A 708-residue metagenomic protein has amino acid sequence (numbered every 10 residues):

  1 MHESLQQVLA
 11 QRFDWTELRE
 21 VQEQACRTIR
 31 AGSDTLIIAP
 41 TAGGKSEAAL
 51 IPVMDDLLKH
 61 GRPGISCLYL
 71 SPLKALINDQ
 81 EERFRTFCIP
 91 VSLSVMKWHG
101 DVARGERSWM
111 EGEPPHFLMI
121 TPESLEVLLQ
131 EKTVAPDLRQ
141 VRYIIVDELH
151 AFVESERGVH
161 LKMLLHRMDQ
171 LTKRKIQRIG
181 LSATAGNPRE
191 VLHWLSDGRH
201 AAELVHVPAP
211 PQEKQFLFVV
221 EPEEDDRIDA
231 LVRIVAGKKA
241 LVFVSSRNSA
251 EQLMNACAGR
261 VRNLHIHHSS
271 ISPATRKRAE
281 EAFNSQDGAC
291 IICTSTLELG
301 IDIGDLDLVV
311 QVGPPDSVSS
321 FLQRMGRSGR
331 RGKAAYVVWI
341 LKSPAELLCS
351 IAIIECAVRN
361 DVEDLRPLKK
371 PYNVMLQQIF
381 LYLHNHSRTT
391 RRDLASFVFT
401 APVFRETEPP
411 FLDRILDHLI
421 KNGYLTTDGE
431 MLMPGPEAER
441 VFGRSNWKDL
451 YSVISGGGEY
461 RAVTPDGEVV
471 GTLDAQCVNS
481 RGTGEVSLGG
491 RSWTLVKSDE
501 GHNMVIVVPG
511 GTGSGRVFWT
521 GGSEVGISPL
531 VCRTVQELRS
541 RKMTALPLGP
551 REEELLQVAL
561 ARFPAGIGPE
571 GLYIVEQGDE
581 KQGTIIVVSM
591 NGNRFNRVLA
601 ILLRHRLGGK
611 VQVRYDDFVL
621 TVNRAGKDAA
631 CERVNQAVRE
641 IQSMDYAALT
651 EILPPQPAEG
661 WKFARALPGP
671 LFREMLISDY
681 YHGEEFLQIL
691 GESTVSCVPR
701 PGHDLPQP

Functional and structural regions predicted by a protein language model:
M1-Q11, E20-E126, Q130-S387, R392-E439: Helicase motor core with emphasis on the C-terminal RecA-like subdomain
P40, S245, A475, K497-S498 (+3 more regions): Surface loops and adjacent helix of pleckstrin homology
P114, A236-G237, D287, D305 (+6 more regions): Short, well-ordered loop/turn elements at secondary-structure boundaries
L128, R189, F243, E251-Q252 (+8 more regions): Short helix/loop capping segments that flank catalytic or ligand/cofactor-binding pockets
Q177-R178, L241, C290, D307-L308 (+8 more regions): Beta-sheet entry/capping signal
A395-V398, P402-G456, G526-P708: Extended, highly charged accessory segments
T427-S540: Conserved nucleotide-binding/hydrolysis modules and their immediate coupling elements across P-loop/ASCE NTPase motors
